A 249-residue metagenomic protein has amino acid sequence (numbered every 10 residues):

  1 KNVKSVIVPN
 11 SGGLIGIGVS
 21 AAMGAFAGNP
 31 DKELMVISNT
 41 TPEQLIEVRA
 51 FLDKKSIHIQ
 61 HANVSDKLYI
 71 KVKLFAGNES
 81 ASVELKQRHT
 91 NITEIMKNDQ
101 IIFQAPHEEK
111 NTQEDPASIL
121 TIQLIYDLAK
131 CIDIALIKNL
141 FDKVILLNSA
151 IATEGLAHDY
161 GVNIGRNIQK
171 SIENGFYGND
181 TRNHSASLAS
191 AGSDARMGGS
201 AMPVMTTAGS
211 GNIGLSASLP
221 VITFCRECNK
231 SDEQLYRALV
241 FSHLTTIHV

Functional and structural regions predicted by a protein language model:
K1, D180-G199, S231-V249: Acidic-glycine-rich active-site phosphate/pyrophosphate-binding loop
N2-G24, G28, E47-I57, E233-V249: A structural-propensity feature for long, helix-poor, extended segments
I7, S11, M35-S38, I134 (+4 more regions): Hydrophobic alpha-helical scaffolding
I17, S200-L219: Conserved phosphate/anionic-ligand binding catalytic regions in large, soluble enzymes, centered on
A27-M35, C225-K230: Short helix-capping/linker segments at secondary-structure and domain boundaries
M35-F51: Alpha/propeptide regions of enzymes that mature by internal proteolysis
L52-G199: Signature of multi-pass transmembrane helix bundles
G214-K230: Alpha-helical support elements that line or immediately flank enzyme active sites and cofactor-binding pockets
